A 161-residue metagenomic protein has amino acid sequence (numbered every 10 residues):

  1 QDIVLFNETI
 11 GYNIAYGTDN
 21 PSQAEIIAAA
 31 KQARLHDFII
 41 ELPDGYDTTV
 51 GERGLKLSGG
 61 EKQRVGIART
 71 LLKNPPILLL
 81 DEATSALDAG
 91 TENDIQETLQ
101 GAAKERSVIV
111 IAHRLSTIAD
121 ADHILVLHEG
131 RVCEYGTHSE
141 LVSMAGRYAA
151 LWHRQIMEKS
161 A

Functional and structural regions predicted by a protein language model:
D2, E8-G17, A24-L35, D47-A145: ABC-family ATPase nucleotide-binding domain "signature/switch" substructure
L5, I39, R154-M157: Charged, solvent-exposed alpha-helical segments that act as regulatory interaction surfaces
H36-P43: Conserved H-loop
L42, K62, H153-R154: Proline- and acidic/polar-enriched loop/turn elements at helix boundaries
S143-A161: C-terminal boundary and immediately downstream tail of ABC-type ATPase nucleotide-binding domains
